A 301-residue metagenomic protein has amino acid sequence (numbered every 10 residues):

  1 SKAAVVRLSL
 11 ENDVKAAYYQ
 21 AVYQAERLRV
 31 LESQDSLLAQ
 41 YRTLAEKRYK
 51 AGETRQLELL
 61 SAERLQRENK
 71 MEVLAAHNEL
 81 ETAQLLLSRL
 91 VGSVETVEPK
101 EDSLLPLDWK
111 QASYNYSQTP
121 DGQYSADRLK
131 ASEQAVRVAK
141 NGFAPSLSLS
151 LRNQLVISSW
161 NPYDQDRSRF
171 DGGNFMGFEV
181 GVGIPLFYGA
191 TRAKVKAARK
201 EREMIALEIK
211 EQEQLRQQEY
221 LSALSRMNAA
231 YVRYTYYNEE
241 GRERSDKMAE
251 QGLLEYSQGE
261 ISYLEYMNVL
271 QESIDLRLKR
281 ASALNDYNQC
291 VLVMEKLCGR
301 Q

Functional and structural regions predicted by a protein language model:
S1-R7, L57, S61, K140-A144 (+4 more regions): Sec/SRP-type N-terminal targeting helices
A3, R7-P120, A223, A230 (+1 more regions): Periplasmic alpha-helical coiled-coil/stalk elements that build and connect Gram-negative outer-membrane
A21, L87, S125, L149 (+2 more regions): Hydrophobic/aromatic residues within transmembrane alpha-helices of membrane transport systems, especially the TMDs
E68-S93, R244-R300: Short segments within alpha-helical structural elements
V91-V156, N161: Amphipathic alpha-helical coiled-coil scaffold segments and their short linker/junction regions
N153-I157, I184-Y188, C298: Transmembrane beta-strands of outer-membrane beta-barrel pores
N161-R169: Flexible, solvent-exposed loop segments that connect beta-strands
